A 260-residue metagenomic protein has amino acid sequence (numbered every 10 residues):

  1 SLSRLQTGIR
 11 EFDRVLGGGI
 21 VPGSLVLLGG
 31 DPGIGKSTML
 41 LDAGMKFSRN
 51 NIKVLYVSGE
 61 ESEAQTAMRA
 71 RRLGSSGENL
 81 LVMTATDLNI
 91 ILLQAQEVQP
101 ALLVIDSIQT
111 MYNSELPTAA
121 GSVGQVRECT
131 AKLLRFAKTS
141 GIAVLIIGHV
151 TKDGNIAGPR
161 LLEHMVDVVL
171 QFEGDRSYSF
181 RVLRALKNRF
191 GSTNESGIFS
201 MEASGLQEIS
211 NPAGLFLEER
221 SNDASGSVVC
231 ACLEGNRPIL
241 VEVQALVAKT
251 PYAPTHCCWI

Functional and structural regions predicted by a protein language model:
S1, Q96-L102, Q109, G174-W259: Conserved P-loop NTPase
S1-L73, L92, Q96: The Walker A/P-loop phosphate-binding site
L2-S3, G29, L55, G77-A85 (+2 more regions): Flexible beta-alpha connector loops of hexameric P-loop NTPases
N50, S76, S140, H164-M165: Short, structured coil segments at secondary-structure junctions
Y56-S58, L81-T84, V104-I105, I142-H149 (+1 more regions): Structural recognition of the conserved hydrophobic beta-strand(s) that form the central parallel beta-sheet of P-loop
A70, N155-M165: Short regulatory helix/loop adjacent to the ATP-binding pocket of P-loop NTPases
V82-G141: Phosphate-binding/switch loop-helix module in NTP-utilizing enzymes
G124-L145, H149, M165-R176: Substrate-engagement module of ASCE P-loop NTPases
